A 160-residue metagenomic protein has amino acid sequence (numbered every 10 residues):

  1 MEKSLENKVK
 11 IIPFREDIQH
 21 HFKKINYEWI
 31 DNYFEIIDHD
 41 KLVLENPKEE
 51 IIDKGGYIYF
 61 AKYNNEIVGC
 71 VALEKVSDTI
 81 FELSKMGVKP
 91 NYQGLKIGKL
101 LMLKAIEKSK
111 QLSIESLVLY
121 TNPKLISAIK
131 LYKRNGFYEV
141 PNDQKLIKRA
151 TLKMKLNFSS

Functional and structural regions predicted by a protein language model:
M1-N7, S160: Basic/polar N-terminal segments that are highly enriched at the extreme N-terminus, encompassing both cleavable
E2-S4, Y27, I114: Intrinsically disordered, low-complexity, positively biased terminal segments
V9, P13-S84, K89-N91, M102-K104 (+3 more regions): Acetyl-CoA-dependent GNAT
F14, E115-I129, K133-N135, P141-S160: C-terminal "cap" of GNAT-fold acetyltransferases
G55, G98, L152-K153: Membrane-interacting alpha-helical segments
E66, K89-L103, L112, P123-K130 (+1 more regions): Conserved glycine-rich acetyl-CoA-binding loop
